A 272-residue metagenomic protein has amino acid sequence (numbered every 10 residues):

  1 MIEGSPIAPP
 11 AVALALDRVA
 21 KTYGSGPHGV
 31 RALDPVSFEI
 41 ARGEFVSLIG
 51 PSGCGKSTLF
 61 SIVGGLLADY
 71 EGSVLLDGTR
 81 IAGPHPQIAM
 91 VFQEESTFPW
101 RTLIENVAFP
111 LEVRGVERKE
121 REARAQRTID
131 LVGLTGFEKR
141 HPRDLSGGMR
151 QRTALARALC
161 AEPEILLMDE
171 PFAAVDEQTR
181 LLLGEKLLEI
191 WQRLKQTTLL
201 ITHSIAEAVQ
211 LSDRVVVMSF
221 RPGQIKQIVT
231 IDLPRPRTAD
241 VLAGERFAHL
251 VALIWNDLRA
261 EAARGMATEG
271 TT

Functional and structural regions predicted by a protein language model:
P9-A13, T22-P35: A short, flexible loop at the N-terminus of ABC-type nucleotide-binding domains that lies
I49-P51: The feature captures the beta-strand-to-loop junction immediately N-terminal to the Walker
G64: Helix-to-loop junction immediately C-terminal to a conserved catalytic motif
G72-P84: Conserved ABC transporter NBD signature motif
R101-A108: Short coil-to-helix segment of the ABC ATPase nucleotide-binding domain corresponding to the Q-loop/switch region
E112, K119-F137, E189: Conserved ABC ATPase "signature" region
R140-R143, A161: Conserved signature/switch motifs of ABC ATPase nucleotide-binding domains
L166-D169: Catalytic Walker B motif of ABC-type/P-loop ATPase nucleotide-binding domains
